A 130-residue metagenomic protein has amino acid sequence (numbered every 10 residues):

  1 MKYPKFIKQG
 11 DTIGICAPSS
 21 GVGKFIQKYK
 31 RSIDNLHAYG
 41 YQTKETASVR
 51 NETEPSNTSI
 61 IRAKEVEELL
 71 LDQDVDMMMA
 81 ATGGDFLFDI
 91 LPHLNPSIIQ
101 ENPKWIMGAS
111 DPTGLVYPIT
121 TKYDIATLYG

Functional and structural regions predicted by a protein language model:
M1-D74: ATP/NTP phosphate-donor binding region
P55-A63, E67-G130: Active-site histidine-anchored catalytic micro-motif
